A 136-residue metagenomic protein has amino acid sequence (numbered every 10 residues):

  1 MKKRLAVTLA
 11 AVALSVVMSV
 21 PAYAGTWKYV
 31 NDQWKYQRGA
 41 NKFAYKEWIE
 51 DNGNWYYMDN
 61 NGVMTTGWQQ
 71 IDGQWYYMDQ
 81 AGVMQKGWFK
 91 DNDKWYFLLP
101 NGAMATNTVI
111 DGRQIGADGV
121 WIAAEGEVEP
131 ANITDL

Functional and structural regions predicted by a protein language model:
K2-L136: Extracellular adhesion/carbohydrate-binding repeat motifs centered on closely spaced tryptophans
